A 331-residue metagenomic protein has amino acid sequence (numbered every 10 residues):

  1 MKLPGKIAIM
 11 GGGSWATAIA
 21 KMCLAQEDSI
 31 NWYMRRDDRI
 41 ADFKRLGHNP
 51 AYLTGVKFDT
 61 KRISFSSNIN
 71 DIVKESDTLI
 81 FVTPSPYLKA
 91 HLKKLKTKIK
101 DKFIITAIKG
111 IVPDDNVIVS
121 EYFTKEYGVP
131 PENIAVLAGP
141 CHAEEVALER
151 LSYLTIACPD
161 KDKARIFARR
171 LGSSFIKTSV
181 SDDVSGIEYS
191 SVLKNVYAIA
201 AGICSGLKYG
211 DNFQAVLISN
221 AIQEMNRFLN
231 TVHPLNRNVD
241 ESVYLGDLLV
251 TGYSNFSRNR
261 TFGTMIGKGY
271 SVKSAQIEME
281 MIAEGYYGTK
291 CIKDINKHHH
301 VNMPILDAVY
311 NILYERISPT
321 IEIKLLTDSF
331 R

Functional and structural regions predicted by a protein language model:
M1-V56, I63-S67: NAD(P)+-binding Rossmann beta1-loop-alpha1 motif at the extreme N-terminus of oxidoreductases
V56-F65, V129-N133, S174-I176, V301: A short helix-to-beta-strand connector/capping loop
S66-K74, T78-L151, F167-R169: Rossmann-like NAD(P)(H) cofactor-binding subdomain of soluble oxidoreductases
Y87, K98, E126-N133, L151-N238: Internal alpha-helical scaffold of NAD(P)-dependent oxidoreductase catalytic cores
K194, A201-S205, N230-R331: NAD(P)-dependent Rossmann-like dehydrogenase/reductase catalytic/cofactor-binding core
